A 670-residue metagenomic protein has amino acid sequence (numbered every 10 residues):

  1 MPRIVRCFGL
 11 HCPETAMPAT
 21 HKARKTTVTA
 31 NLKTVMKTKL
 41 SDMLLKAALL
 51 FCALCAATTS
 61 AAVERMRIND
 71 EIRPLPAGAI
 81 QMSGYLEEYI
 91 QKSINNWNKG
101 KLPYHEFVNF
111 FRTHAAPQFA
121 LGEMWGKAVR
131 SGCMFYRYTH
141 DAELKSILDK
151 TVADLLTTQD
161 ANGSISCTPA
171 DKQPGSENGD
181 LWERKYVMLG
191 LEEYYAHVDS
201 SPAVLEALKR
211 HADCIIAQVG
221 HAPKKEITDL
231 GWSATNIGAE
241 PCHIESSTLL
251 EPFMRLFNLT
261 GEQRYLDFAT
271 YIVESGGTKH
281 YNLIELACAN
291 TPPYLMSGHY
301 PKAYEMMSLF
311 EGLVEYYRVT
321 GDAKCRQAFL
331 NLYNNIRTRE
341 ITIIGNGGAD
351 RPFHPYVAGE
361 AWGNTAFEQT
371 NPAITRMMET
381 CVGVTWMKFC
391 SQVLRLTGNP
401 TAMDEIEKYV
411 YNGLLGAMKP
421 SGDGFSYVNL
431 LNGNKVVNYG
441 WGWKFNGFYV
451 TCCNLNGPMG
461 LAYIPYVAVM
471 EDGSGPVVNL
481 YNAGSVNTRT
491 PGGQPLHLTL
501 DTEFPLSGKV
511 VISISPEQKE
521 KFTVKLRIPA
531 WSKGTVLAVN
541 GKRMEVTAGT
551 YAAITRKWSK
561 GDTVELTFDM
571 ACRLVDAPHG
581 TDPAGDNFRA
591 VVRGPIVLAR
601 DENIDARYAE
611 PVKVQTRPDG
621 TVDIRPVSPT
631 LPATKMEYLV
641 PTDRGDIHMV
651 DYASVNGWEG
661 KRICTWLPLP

Functional and structural regions predicted by a protein language model:
H11-M17: Residue-level detector of structural "landmarks"
K46-A56: Bacterial N-terminal signal peptides
A62-M124, A142-T168, R210: Low-complexity, Ser/Thr/Pro/Gly-enriched N-terminal "stalk/linker" regions
E71, N109-W125, T168-V187, H221-S246 (+3 more regions): Solvent-exposed loop and edge beta-strand segments that line ligand/cofactor-binding and catalytic clefts
G78-I80, G84-L86, K127-A142, Y186-S201 (+6 more regions): Well-ordered alpha-helical scaffold segments within catalytic/enzyme domains
H114-A115, F135-N282: Extended ligand-binding groove/face enriched in aromatic
A269, F329, M403-N412, A417-S513 (+5 more regions): C-terminal beta-rich recognition modules with glycine/proline-rich loops and embedded aromatic residues
E315-R339, N371-D423: Catalytic-core region of carbohydrate-active enzymes that cleave or remodel glycosidic bonds
